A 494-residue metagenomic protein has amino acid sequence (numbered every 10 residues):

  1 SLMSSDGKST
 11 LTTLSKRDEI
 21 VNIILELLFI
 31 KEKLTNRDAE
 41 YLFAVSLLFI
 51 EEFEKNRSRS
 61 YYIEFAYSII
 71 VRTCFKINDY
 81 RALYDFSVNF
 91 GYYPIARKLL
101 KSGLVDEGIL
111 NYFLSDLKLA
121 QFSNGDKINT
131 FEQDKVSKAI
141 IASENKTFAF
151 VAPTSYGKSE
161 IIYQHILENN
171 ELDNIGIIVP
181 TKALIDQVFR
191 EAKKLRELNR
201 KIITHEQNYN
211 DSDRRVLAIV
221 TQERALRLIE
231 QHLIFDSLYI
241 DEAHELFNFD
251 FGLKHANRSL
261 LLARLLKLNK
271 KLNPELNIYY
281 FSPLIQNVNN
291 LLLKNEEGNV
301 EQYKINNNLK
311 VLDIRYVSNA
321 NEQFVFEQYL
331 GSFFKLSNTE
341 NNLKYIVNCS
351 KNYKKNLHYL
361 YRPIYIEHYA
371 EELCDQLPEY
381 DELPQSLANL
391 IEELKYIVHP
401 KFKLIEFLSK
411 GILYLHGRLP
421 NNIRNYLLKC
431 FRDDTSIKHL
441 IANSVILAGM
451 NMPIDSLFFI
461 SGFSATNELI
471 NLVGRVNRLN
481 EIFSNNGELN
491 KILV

Functional and structural regions predicted by a protein language model:
S1-V494: N-terminal helicase ATP-binding lobe
